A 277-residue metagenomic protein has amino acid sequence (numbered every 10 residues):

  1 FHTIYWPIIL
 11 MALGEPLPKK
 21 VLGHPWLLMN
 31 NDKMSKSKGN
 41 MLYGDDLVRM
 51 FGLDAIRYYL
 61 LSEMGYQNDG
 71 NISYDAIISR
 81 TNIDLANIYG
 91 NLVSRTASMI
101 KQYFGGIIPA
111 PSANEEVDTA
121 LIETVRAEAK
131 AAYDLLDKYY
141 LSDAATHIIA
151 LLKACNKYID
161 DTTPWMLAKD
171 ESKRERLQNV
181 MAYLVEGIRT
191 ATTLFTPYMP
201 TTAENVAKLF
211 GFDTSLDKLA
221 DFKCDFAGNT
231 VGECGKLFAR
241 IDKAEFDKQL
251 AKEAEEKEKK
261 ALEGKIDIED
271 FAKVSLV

Functional and structural regions predicted by a protein language model:
F1, K36, L47-R49, I77-I88 (+4 more regions): Secondary-structure capping and boundary motifs in well-ordered enzyme cores
T3-L13: Short active-site loop/helix that positions an aromatic residue
P7-I9, R57-M64, R189-T193: Short, hydrophobic/amphipathic alpha-helical patches that form generic packing surfaces within helical domains
K19-W26: Long, charged, glycine-rich C-terminal linkers/tails
W26-T119, F210-I241, E245: Catalytic adenosine-cofactor/nucleotide-binding cores of aminoacyl-tRNA synthetases and other
D69-Y74, R126-D134: Short, charged/polar, low-complexity loop and linker segments that flank or interrupt alpha-helical bundles
V93-A132, L152, N156-K173, K248: Conserved, charged catalytic cores of large soluble enzymes
D134, K138-Y139, I149, K153-V277: Basic, alpha-helical terminal appendages of large translation-related enzymes
